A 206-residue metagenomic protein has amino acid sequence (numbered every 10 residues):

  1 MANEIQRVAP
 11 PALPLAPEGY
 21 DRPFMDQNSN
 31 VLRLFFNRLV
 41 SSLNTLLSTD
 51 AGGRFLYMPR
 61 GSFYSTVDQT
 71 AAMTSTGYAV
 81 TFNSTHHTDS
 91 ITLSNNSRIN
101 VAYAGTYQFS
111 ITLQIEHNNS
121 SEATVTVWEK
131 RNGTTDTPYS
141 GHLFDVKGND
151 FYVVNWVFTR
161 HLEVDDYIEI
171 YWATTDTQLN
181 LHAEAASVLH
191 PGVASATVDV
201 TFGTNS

Functional and structural regions predicted by a protein language model:
M1-P23, T204-S206: Short, intrinsically disordered N-terminal pre-domain segments
A2-I5, Q27-S29, R33-N37, S41-S206: Extracellular jelly-roll beta-sandwich "head" domains, especially the C-terminal globular C1q domain
